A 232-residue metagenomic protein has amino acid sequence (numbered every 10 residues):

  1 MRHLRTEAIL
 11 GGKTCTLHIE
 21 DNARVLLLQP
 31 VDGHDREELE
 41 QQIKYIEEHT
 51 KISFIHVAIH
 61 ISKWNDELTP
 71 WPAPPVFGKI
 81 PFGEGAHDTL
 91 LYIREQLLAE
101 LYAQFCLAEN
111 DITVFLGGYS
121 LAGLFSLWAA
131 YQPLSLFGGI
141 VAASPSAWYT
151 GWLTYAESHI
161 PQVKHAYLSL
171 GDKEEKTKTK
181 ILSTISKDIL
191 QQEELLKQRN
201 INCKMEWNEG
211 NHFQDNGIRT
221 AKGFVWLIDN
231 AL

Functional and structural regions predicted by a protein language model:
M1-V25, F54-I55: A domain-start/cap signature at the N-terminus of enzymes
D21-L107: Serine-hydrolase catalytic machinery in alpha/beta-hydrolase-like enzymes
T113-G118, A143: Short beta-strand immediately N-terminal to the catalytic nucleophile in serine-hydrolase-like folds
G117-A122, S126: Gly/Ala-rich beta-loop-alpha elbow adjacent to hydrolase catalytic centers
L127-Y131, A221: Short, hydrophobic alpha-helix immediately C-terminal to the catalytic nucleophile
S135-A147, H165: A conserved short beta-strand
W148-L227: The feature captures the conserved acid-bearing segment of alpha/beta-hydrolase catalytic domains
